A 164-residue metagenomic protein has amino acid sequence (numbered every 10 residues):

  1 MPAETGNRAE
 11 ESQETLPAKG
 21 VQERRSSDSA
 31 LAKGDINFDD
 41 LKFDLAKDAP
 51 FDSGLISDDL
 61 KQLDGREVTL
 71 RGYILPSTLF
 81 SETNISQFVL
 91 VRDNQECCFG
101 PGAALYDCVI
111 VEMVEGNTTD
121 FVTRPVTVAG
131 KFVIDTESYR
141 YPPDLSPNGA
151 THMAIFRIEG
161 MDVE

Functional and structural regions predicted by a protein language model:
M1-E164: OB-fold and OB-like single-stranded nucleic-acid-recognition modules and their adjacent interaction interfaces
